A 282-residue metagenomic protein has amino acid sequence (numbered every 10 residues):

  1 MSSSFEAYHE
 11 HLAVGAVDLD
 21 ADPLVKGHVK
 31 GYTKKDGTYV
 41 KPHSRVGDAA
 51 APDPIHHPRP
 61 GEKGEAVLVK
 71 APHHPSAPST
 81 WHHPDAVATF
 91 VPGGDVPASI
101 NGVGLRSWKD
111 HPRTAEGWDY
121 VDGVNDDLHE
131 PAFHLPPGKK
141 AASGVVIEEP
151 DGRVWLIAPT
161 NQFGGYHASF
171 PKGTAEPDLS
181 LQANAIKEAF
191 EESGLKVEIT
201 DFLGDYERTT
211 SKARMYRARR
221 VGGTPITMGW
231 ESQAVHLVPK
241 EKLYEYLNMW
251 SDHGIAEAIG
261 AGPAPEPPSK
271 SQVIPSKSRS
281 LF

Functional and structural regions predicted by a protein language model:
S2-P54: Arg/Lys-rich, low-complexity, intrinsically disordered basic segments
L24, K140-A142, G165, F170: Short coil/loop residues immediately preceding or within conserved phosphate-binding loops of NTP-utilizing enzyme
H28-V29, G144, R153, A234: Conserved beta-strand and immediately adjacent loop positions that scaffold enzyme active sites
K34, G61, A71, V91 (+1 more regions): Acidic surface patches and DE-rich sequence motifs
I55-A88, F163-H167, G229-F282: Nudix hydrolase/Nudix homology domain
G93-G144: Acidic, metal-coordinating catalytic segment for phosphate/diphosphate chemistry, firing primarily on the Nudix
E149-E188: Conserved Nudix-box catalytic region and its N-terminal flanking loop in Nudix hydrolases and closely related
T174-P263: Unchanged
